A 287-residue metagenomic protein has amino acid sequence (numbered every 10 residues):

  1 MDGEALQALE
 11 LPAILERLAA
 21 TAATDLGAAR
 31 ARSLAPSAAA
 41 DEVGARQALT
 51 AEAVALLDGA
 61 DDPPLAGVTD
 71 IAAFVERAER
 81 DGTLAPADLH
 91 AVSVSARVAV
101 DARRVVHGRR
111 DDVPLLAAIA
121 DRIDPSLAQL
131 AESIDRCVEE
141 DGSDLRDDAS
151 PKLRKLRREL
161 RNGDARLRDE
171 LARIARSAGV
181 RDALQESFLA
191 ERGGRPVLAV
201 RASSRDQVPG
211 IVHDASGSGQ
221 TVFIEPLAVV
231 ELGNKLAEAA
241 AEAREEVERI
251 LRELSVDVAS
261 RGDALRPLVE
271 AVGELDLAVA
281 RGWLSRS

Functional and structural regions predicted by a protein language model:
M1-E159, R261-A264, L268-S285: Conserved amphipathic alpha-helical "coupling/scaffold" segments that transmit conformational changes between domains
D58, H107, L171, A175-A178 (+4 more regions): Coiled-coil heptad-register positions
S126-G142, E231-R252: Extended, charged coiled-coil "arm/hinge" scaffolds of SMC/Rad50-like chromosome-maintenance ATPases and other large
A149-G163, L232, A239, E246: Long, non-membrane, amphipathic alpha-helices that form coiled-coils
L153-S204: Extended, Lys/Arg-enriched charged tracts that mediate electrostatic binding to polyanionic substrates
V180-R181, V200, I224, K235-A237 (+1 more regions): Amphipathic, heptad-repeat alpha-helical coiled-coil/stalk segments that mediate oligomerization, tethering
E186-P226, G233: SMC-family hinge/dimerization module
A240-E270, E274: Non-transmembrane, heptad-repeat alpha-helical coiled-coil rod segments that act as dimerization/spacing scaffolds
